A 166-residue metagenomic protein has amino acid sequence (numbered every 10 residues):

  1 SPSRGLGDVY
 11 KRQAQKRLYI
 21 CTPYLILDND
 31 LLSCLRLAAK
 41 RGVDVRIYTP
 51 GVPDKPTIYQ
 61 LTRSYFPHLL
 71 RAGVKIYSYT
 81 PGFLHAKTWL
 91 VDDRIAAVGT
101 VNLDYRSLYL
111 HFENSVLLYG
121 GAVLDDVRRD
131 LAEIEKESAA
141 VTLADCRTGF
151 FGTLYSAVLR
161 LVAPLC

Functional and structural regions predicted by a protein language model:
S1-Y10: Single conserved hydrophobic/aromatic residue that forms the stacking wall/gate of nucleotide- or nucleobase-binding
G7, R17-Y19, Y24-C166: PLD/PLD-like phosphodiesterase catalytic module centered on the HKD motif
A14: An anion/phosphate-binding loop that grips the pyrophosphate of nucleotide cofactors and donors
